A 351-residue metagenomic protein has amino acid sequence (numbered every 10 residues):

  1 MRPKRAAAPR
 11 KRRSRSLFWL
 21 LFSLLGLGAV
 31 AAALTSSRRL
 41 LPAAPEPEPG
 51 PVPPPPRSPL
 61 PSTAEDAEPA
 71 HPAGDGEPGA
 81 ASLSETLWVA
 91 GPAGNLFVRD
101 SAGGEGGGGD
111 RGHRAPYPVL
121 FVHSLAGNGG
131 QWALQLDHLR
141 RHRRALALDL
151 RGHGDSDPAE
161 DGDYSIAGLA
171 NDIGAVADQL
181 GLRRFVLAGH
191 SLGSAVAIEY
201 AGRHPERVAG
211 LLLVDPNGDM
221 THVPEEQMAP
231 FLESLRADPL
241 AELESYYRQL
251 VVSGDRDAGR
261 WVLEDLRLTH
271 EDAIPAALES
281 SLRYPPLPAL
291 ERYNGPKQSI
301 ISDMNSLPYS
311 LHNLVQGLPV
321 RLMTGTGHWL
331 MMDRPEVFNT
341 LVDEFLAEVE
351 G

Functional and structural regions predicted by a protein language model:
K11-R38: Hydrophobic alpha-helical topogenic segments used for membrane insertion/localization
P92, F97-G106, D110-P158: Conserved HGGG/HGGXW glycine-rich cap/lid loop of the alpha/beta-hydrolase fold
A167-F185: Conserved acidic catalytic loop of the alpha/beta-hydrolase fold
G189, G193, A197: Gly/Ala-rich beta-loop-alpha elbow adjacent to hydrolase catalytic centers
I198-R203, V208-P239: Flexible "cap/lid" loop of the alpha/beta hydrolase fold
H222-E226, A237-R292: Conserved alpha/beta-hydrolase catalytic His-Asp/Glu region
L268-L322: Conserved serine/cysteine hydrolase catalytic core
T326-L341: Catalytic histidine-centered segment of alpha/beta-hydrolase-like enzymes
